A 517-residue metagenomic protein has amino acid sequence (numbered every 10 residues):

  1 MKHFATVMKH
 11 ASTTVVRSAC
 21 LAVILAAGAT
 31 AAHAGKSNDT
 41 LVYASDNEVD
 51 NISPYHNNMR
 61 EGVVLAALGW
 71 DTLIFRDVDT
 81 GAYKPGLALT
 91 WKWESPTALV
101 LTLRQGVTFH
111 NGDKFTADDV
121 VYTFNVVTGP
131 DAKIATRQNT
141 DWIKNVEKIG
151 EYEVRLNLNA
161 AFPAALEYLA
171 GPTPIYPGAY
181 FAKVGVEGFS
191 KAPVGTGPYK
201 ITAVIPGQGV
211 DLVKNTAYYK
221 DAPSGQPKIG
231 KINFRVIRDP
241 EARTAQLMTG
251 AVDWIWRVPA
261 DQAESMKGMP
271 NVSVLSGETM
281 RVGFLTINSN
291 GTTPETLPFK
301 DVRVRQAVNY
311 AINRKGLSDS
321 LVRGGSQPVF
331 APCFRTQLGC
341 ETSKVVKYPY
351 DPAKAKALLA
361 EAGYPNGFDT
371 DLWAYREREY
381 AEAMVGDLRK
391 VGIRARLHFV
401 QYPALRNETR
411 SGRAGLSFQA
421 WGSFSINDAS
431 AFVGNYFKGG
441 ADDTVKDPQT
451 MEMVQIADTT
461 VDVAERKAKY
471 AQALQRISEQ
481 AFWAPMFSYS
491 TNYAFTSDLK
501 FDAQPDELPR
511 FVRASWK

Functional and structural regions predicted by a protein language model:
K36, K92, T102, T136-Y180 (+1 more regions): Surface-exposed binding/hinge segments that line and control ligand-binding clefts or catalytic entry sites
D39-L41, P163, I205, G209-V210 (+5 more regions): Detector for C-terminal structural segments
V42, T116-T123, E151-N157, G197-P198 (+6 more regions): Alpha-helical secondary-structure segments
A44-E94, N125, V194: N-terminal lobe/hinge region of extracytoplasmic solute-binding protein
D77-A82, A170-P227, K231-N233, P352-A353 (+1 more regions): Gly/Pro-rich hinge or "lid" segments in bacterial periplasmic/extracellular proteins
L89-K133, I149, R155, Q246 (+1 more regions): Aromatic- and charge-enriched surface segment that lines or borders ligand/interaction sites
Y199, P294-E295, Q327-E361, E379: Structural transition elements
Y218-S265, R394-R396: Ligand-site clamp/hinge motif
